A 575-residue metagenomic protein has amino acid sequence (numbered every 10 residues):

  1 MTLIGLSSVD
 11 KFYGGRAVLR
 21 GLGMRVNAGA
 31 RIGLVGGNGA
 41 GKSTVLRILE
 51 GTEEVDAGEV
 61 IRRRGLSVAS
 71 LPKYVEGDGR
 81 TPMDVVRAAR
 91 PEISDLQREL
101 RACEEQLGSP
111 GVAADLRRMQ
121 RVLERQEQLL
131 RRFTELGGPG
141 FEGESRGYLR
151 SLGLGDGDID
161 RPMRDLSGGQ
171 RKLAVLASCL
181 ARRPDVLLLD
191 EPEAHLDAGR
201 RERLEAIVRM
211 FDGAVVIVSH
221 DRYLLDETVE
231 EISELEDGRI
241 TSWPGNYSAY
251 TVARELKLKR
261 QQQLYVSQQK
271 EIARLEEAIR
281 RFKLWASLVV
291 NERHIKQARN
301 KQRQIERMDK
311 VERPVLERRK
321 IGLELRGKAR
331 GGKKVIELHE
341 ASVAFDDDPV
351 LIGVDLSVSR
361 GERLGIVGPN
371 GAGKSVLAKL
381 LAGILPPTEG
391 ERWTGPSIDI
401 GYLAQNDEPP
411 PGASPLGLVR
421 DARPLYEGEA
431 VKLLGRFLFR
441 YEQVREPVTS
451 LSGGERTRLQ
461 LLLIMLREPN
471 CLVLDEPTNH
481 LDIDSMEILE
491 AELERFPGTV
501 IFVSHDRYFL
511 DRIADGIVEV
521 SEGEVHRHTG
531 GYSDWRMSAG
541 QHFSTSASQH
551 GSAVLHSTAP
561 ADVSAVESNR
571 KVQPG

Functional and structural regions predicted by a protein language model:
M1-V266, R319-G575: ABC ATP-binding cassette signature C-motif
E124-L130, A278-L288, R318: A short, surface-exposed helix-loop junction/capping segment
R254-F282, N291-H294, A298-M308, E312: Intracellular alpha-helical coupling/juxtamembrane segments of multi-pass membrane proteins
